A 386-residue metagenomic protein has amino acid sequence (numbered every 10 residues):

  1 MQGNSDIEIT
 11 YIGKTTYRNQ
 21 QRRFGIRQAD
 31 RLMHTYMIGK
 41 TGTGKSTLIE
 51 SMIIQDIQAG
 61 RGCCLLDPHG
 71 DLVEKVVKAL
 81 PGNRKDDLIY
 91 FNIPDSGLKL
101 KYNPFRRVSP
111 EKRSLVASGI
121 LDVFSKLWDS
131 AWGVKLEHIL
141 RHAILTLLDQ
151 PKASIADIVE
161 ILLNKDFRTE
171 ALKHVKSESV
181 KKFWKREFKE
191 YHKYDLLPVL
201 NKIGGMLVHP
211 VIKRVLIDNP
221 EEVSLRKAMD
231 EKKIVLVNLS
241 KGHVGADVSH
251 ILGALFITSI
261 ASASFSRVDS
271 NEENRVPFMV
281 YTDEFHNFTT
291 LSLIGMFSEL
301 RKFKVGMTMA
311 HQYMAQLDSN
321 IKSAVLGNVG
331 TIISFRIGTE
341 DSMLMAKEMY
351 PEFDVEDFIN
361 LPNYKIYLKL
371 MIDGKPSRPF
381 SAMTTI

Functional and structural regions predicted by a protein language model:
M1-I12, M314-I386: C-terminal regions of RecA-like/P-loop NTPase motor modules
Q2-Q21, Q28-T43, L48-V305, I321 (+2 more regions): P-loop NTPase motor domains
G25, R226-K227, S381-I386: Short beta-strand elements
P68, A310-Q316: Conserved H-loop
N92, H311, R336: Short beta->alpha connector loops at strand-helix junctions that form conserved, small/polar/Pro-enriched
K302-Q312, T339: Glycine-rich and small/hydrophobic secondary-structure elements
